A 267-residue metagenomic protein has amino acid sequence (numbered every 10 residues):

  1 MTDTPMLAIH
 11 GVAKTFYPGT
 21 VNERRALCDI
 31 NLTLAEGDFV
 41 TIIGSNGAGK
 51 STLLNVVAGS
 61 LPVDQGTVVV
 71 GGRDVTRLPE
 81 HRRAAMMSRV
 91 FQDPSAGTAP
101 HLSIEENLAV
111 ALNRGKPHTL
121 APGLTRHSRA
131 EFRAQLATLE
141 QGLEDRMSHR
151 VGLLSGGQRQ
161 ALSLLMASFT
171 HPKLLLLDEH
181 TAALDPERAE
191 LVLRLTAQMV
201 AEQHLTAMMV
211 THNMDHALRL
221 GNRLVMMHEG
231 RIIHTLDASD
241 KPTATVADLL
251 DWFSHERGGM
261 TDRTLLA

Functional and structural regions predicted by a protein language model:
D3-M6, T15-D29, P79: A short, flexible loop at the N-terminus of ABC-type nucleotide-binding domains that lies
T20-V21, D74-S88, A96, H118-T125 (+1 more regions): ABC ATPase NBD coupling module
I43-S45: The feature captures the beta-strand-to-loop junction immediately N-terminal to the Walker
A58: Helix-to-loop junction immediately C-terminal to a conserved catalytic motif
G66-D74, H234-L236: Conserved ABC transporter NBD signature motif
A167-S168: ABC ATPase C-loop
T211-H212: H-loop/switch region of ABC-family ATPase nucleotide-binding domains
R231-H255: Conserved beta-strand-loop-alpha-helix hinge in the C-terminal portion of ABC ATPase nucleotide-binding domains
